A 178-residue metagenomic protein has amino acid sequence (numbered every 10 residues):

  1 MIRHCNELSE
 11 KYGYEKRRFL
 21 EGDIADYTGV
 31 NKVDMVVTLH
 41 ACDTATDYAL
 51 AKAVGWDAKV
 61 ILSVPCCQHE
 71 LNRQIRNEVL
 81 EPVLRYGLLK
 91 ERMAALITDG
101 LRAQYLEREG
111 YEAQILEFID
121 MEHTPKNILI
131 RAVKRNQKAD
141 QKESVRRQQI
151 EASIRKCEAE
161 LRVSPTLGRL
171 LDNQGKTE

Functional and structural regions predicted by a protein language model:
M1-E178: Class I S-adenosyl-L-methionine
